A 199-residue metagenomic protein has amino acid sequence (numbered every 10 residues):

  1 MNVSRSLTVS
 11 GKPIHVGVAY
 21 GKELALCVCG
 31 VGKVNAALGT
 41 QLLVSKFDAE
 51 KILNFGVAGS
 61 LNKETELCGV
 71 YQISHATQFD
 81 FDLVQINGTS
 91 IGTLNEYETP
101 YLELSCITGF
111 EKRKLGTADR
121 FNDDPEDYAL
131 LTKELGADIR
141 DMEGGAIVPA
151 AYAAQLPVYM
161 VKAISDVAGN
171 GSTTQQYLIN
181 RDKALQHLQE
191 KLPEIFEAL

Functional and structural regions predicted by a protein language model:
M1-E96: Metabolite-binding pocket within alpha/beta catalytic cores that recognizes anionic/polar moieties
C27, L53, Y71, E111-G116 (+1 more regions): Hydrophobic/aromatic beta-strand patches that form the interior of the parallel beta-sheet core in alpha/beta enzyme
S60-L135, I139: Mid-sequence, gly/pro-rich, charge-dense loop/helix-turn segments that line enzyme active sites
V70-Q72, V158, Y177-I179: Short, hinge-like loop/turn segments at secondary-structure boundaries
P125-T173: A C-terminal functional module that forms or caps the active site or interfaces directly with catalytic machinery
A168-L199: His/Asp/Glu-rich mid-to-C-terminal helical/loop segments that flank catalytic regions of hydrolases
